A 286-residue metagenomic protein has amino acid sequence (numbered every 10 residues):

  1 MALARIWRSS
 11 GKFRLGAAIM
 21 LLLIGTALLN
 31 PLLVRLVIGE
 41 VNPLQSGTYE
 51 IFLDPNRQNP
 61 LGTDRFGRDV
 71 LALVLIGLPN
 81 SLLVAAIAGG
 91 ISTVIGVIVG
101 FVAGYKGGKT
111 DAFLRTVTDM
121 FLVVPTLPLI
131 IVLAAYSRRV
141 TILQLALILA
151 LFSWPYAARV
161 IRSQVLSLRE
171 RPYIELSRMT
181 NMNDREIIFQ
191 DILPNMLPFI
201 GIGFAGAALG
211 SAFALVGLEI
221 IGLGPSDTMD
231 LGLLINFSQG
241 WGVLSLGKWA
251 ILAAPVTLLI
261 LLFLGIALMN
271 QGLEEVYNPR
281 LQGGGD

Functional and structural regions predicted by a protein language model:
M1-G16, L166-R185: Alpha-helical transmembrane segments and their immediate interhelical/interface regions in integral membrane proteins
M1-V97, F101-V102, G108-A112, T116 (+3 more regions): Gly/Trp-centered helix-boundary motif
P60, D64, I91-G96, G104-L168 (+1 more regions): Generic hydrophobic transmembrane alpha-helix motif, especially the helices
R68-L83, A103, G107-R115, R169-E170 (+1 more regions): Amphipathic cytosolic juxtamembrane alpha-helices at the membrane-cytosol interface of multi-pass membrane transporters
P79-I95, R185-G217, I266: Transmembrane alpha-helices
V102-A103, L133-A134, I161, I174 (+2 more regions): Hydrophobic alpha-helical interface/terminus motif in multipass membrane transporters
I131-V132, A146, I200-L234: Non-cytoplasmic
S177, M196, I235, Q271-L273: Conserved RecA-like P-loop NTPase ATPase core
